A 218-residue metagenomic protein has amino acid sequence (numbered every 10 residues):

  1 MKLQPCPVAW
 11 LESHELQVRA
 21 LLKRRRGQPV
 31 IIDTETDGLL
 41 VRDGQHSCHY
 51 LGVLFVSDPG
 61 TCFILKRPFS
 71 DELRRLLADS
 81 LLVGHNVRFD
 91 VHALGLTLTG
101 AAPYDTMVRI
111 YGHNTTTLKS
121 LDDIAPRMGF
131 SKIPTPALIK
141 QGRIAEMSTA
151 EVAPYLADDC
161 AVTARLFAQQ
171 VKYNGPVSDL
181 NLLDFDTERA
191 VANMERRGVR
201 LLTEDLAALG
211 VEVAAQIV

Functional and structural regions predicted by a protein language model:
M1-G44: Long, highly charged low-complexity segments
M1-W10, L40, G44-P176, L183-F185 (+2 more regions): Active-site-proximal helix-loop-helix substrate-binding element of RNase H-like nuclease domains
P7, E15, A93, T203-D205: Solvent-exposed, flexible loop/coil residues
E15, L22, R74-L77, G210: A generic alpha-helix structural signal
V30-I31, I133-P136, G175-S178, G198-L202 (+1 more regions): Residue-level signal for secondary-structure boundary elements
E35, V87-R88, L206: An acidic- and aromatic-residue-enriched active-site/binding cleft used to recognize and process polar
L180-V218: Extended, well-ordered alpha-helical scaffold/bundle regions in very large, multi-domain proteins
